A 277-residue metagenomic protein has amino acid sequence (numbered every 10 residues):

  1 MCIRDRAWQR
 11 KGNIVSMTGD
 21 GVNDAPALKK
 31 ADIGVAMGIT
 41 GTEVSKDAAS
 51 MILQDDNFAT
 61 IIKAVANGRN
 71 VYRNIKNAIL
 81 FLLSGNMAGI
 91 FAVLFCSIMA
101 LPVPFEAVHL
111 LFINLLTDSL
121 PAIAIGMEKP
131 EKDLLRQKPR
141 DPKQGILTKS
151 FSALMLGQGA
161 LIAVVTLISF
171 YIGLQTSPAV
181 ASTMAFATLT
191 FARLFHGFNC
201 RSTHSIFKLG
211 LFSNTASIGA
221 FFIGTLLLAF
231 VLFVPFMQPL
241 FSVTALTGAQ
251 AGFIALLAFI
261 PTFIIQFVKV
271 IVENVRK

Functional and structural regions predicted by a protein language model:
R4-N23, K29-I33, R69, I75 (+3 more regions): Cytosolic catalytic headpiece
R4-S16, G38-H204: Membrane-embedded transport module
A27-K29, K46-D47: Structural signature of FAD isoalloxazine-binding scaffolds in flavoprotein oxidoreductases
I113-T117, T188-H196, G224-V231, L257-I265: Alpha-helical transmembrane segments of multi-pass membrane proteins
K132-K138, K208, I271-K277: Short, Lys/Arg-enriched, Gly/Pro-containing loop segments at transmembrane-helix junctions of multi-pass membrane
L134, G219, A251-F253: Multi-pass alpha-helical transmembrane bundle typical of ion/small-solute transporters and intramembrane aspartyl
V165-I168, G224-P239: Hydrophobic alpha-helical transmembrane segments in multi-pass integral membrane proteins
L209-I218: Cytoplasmic-side transmembrane-helix entry/capping segments in multi-pass membrane proteins
